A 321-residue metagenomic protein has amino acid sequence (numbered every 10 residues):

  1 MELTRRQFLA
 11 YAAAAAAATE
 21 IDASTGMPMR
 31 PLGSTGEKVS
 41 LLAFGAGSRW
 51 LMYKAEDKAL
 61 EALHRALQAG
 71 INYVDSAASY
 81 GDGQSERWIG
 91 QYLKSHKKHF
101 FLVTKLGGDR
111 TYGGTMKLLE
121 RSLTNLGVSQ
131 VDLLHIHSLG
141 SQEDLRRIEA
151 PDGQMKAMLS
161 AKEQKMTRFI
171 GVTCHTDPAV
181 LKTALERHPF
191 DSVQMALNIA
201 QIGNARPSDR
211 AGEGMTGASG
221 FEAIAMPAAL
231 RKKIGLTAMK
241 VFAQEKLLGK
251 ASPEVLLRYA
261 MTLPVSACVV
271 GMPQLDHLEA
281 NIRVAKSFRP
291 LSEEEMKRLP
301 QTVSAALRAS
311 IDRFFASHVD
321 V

Functional and structural regions predicted by a protein language model:
M1-A15: N-terminal secretory signal peptides and thylakoid transit peptides that target proteins across membranes
T19-A46, A55: C-terminal segment of N-terminal export signals and the immediately downstream linker at the start of the mature
L32, F44, V74, I89 (+5 more regions): Conserved, mostly hydrophobic/aromatic
G47-E56, K105-G113, L247-G249: Active-site mouth loops of central-metabolism enzymes
D75-Y92, Q142: Glycine-rich, proline-tolerant flexible connector loops at the mouths of alpha/beta enzymes
G90-V103, M155-S160: Alpha-helix-loop-beta-strand connector modules within alpha/beta enzyme cores
R110-T237: Glycine/proline-rich, positively charged, aromatic-decorated active-site loop/lid region on the catalytic face
G214, G220, I224-V321: Structured C-terminal cap/extension of enzyme domains
